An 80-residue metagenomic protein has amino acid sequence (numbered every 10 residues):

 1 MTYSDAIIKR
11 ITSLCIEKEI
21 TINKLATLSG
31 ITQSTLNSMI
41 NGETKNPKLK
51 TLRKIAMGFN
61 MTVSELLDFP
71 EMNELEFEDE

Functional and structural regions predicted by a protein language model:
M1-T21: A short, Lys/Arg-rich alpha-helix, primarily the initiator
I11, L25, L36-M39, L66: Conserved hydrophobic/aromatic packing and binding residues within compact polymer-binding modules
C15, A26, A56: The alpha-helix within a helix-turn-helix
I31-N46: Recognition helix of helix-turn-helix/homeodomain-like DNA-binding domains that insert into the DNA major groove
S38, L67-E80: Short, charged recognition helix plus adjacent turn of helix-turn-helix-like nucleic-acid-binding domains
K50-E65: DNA major-groove recognition helix of helix-turn-helix/homeodomain DNA-binding modules
